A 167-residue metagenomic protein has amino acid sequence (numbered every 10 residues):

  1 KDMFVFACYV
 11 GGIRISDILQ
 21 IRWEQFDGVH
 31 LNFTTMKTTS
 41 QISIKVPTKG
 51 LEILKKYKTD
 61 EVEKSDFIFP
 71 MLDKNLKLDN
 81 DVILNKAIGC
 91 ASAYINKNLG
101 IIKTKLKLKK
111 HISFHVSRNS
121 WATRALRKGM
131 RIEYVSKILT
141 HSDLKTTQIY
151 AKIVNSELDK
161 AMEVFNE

Functional and structural regions predicted by a protein language model:
K1, T59-K64, A87, A93-K137: Short, basic (Lys/Arg/His-rich) helix/loop patches that form interaction surfaces in the mid-to-C-terminal regions
K1-I15, L19: Basic, Lys/Arg- and aromatic-enriched nucleic-acid-binding interface segment
V10, Q20-K56: Conserved tyrosine-mediated DNA breakage-rejoining catalytic core shared by Y-recombinases
L19, S136, Q148: The alpha-helix within a helix-turn-helix
N32, I53-K97: Major-groove DNA-contacting interfaces characterized by cationic-aromatic clusters
N32-K45, D81-A91, K110-V116: Short, contiguous acidic/charged loop-to-helix segments that flank catalytic cores in large enzymes
T35-T39, K74-N75, L139-V164: Catalytic-site neighborhood detector that most strongly recognizes the C-terminal catalytic loop/helix of tyrosine
S43-T48, E52, K56-K58, K152-E167: DNA/chromatin major-groove-contacting recognition/catalytic segments
